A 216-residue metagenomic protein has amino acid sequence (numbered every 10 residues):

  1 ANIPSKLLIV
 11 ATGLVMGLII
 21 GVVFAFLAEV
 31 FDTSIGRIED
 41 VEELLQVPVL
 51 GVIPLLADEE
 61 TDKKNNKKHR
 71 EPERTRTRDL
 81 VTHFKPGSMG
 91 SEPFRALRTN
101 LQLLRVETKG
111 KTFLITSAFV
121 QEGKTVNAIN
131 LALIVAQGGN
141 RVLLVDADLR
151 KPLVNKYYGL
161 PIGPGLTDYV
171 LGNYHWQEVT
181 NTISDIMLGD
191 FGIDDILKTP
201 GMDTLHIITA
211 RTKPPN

Functional and structural regions predicted by a protein language model:
A1-N2: Polar/charged helix-initiation
L7: N-terminal small/polar loop signature for handling phosphorylated ligands or for N-terminal nucleophile
A11-R141, A147-T167, N173, Q177 (+2 more regions): Short boundary/hinge segments that flank catalytic cores
L205: Short, conserved active-site loop motifs that form the nucleotide-linked donor/cofactor pocket
I208: Conserved acidic segment of CheY-like receiver
T212: Flexible phosphate-sensing "switch/lid" loops adjacent to ATP/NTP-binding sites across phosphate-transfer
